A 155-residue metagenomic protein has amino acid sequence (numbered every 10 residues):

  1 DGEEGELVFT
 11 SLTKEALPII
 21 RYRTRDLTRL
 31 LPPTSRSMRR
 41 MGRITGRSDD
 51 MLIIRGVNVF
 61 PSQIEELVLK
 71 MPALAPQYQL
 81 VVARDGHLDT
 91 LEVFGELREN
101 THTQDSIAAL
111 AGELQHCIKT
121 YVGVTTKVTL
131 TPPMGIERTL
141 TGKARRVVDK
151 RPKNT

Functional and structural regions predicted by a protein language model:
D1-T155: Active-site glycine/GP-rich loop and adjacent strand/helix microenvironment that borders small-molecule binding pockets
